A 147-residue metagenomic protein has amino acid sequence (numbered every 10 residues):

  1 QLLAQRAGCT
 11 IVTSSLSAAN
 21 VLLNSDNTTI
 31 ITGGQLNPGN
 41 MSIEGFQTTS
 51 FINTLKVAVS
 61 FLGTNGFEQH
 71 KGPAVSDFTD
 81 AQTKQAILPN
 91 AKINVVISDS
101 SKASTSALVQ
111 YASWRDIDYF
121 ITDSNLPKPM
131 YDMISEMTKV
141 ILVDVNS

Functional and structural regions predicted by a protein language model:
Q1-L3: Glycine-rich N-terminal segment of FAD-binding domains in flavoprotein oxidoreductases, spanning the beta-loop-helix
R6-I11, D116-Y119: Short active-site oxyanion
L16-S147: Conserved phosphate- and dinucleotide-binding cores of soluble alpha/beta proteins, encompassing both enzyme active
